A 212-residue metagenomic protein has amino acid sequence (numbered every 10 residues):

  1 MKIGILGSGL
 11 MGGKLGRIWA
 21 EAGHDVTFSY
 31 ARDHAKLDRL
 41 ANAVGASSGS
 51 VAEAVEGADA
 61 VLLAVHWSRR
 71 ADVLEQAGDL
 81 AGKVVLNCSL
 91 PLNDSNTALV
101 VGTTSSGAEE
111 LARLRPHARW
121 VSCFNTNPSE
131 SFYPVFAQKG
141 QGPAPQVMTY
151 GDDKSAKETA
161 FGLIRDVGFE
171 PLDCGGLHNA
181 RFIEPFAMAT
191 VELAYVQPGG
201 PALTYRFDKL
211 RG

Functional and structural regions predicted by a protein language model:
M1-V44: NAD(P)+-binding Rossmann beta1-loop-alpha1 motif at the extreme N-terminus of oxidoreductases
G45-S95: Rossmann-like NAD(P)-binding element
S48, R119-F124, L172-C174: General beta-strand structural signal in soluble alpha/beta enzymes
Q76-G82, R115, K139-Q141: Short, conserved loop/helix-junction motifs that constitute active-site signature segments in enzyme catalytic cores
S89-Q138: Rossmann-fold NAD(P)-binding glycine/threonine-rich loop
G142-G212: Active-site-lining helix/loop region of Rossmann-like oxidoreductase modules
